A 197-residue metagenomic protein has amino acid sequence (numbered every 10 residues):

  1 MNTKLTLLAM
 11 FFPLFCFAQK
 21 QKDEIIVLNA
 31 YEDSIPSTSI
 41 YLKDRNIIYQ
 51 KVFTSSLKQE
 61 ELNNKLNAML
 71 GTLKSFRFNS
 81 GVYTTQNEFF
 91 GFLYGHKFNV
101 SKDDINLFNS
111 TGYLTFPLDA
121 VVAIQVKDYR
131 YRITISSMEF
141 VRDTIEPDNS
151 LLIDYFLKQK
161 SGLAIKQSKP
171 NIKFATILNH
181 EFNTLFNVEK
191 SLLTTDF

Functional and structural regions predicted by a protein language model:
M1-D23: Bacterial Sec-dependent N-terminal signal peptides
Q19-F197: Ser/Thr-rich, low-complexity intrinsically disordered terminal regions
